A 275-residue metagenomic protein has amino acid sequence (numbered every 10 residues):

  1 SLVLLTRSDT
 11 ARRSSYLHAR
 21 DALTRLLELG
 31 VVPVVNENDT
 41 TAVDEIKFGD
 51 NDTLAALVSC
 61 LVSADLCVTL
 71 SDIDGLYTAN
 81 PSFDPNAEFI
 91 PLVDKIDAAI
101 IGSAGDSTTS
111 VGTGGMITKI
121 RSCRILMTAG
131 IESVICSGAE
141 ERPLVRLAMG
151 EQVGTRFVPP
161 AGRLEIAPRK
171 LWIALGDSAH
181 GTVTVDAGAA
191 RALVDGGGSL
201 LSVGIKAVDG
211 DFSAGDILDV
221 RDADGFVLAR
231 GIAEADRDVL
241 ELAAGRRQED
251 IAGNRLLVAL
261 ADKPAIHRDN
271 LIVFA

Functional and structural regions predicted by a protein language model:
L2-A275: C-terminal catalytic "cap/lid" subdomain
